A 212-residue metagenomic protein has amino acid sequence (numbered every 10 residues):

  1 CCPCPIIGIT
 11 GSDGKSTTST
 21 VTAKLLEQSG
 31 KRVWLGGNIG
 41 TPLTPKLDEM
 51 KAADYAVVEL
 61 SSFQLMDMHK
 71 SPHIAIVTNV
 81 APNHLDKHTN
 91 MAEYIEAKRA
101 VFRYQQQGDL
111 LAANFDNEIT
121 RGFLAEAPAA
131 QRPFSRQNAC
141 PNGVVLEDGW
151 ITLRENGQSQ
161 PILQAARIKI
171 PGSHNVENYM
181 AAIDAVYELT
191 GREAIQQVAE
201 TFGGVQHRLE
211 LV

Functional and structural regions predicted by a protein language model:
C1-F115, I119-A130, Y187: Phosphate-binding loop of NTP-binding sites
N90-A92, A129-V212: Adenine nucleotide phosphate-binding catalytic loops in nucleotide-utilizing enzymes
